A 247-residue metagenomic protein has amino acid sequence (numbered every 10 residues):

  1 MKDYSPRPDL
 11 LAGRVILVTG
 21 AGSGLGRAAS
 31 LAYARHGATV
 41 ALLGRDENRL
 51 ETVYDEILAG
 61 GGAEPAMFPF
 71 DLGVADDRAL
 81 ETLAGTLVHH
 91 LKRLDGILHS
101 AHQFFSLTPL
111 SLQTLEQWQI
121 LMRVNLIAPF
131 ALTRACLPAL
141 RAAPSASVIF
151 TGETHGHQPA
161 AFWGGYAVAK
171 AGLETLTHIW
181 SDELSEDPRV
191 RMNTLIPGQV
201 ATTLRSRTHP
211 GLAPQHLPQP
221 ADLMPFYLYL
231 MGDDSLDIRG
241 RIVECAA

Functional and structural regions predicted by a protein language model:
R14, G62-A63, R93-D95, L140-T154 (+2 more regions): Active-site loop of short-chain dehydrogenase/reductase
G20-G24: Conserved glycine-rich cofactor-binding loop
A38-T52: Conserved glycine-rich Rossmann-like NAD(P)H-binding loop of the short-chain dehydrogenase/reductase
G60-D76: Rossmann-fold cofactor-recognition segment
L83, T108-L110, T114-Q119: Substrate-binding pocket helix/loop in short-chain dehydrogenase/reductase
Q103, R141, S145-E186, Q199: Catalytic loop of short-chain dehydrogenase/reductase
E186, V190, T194-L195, T202 (+1 more regions): C-terminal helical subdomain
